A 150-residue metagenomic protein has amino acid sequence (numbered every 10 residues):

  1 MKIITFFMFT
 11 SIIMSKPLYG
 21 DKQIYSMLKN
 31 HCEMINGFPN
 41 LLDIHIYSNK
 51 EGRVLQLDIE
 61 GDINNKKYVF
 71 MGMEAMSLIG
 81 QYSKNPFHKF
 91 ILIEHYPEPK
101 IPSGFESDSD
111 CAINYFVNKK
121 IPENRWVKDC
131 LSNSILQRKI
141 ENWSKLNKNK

Functional and structural regions predicted by a protein language model:
M1-G20: Classical Sec-dependent N-terminal signal peptides that target proteins to the secretory pathway
F6, S11, S48, S83-K84: Sterically constrained small-residue positions within well-ordered secondary structures of folded domains
Y19, Q23, K66, F70 (+1 more regions): Alpha-helix boundary/N-cap detector
I24-E60, N85-K150: Polar/charged, Gly/Pro-rich intrinsically disordered segments
Q56-F70: A short interface-forming secondary-structure element
K66-F87: Short, non-transmembrane amphipathic alpha-helical segments
